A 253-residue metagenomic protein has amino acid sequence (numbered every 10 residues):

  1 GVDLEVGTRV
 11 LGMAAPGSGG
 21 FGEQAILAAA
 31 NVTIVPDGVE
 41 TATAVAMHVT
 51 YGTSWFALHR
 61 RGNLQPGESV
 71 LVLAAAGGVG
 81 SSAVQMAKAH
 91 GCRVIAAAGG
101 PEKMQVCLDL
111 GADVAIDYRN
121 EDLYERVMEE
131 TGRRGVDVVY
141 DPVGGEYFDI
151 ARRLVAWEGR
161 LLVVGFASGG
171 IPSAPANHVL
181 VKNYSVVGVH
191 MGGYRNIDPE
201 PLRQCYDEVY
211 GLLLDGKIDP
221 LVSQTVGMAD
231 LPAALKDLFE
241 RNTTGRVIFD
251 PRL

Functional and structural regions predicted by a protein language model:
G1-P16: A glycine-/small-residue-rich N-terminal strand-loop-strand element that serves as the cofactor-binding glycine loop
E5, D37-A42, N63-S69, R133-R134: Short helix-loop-beta connector
R9, S69, R93, G159-R160 (+1 more regions): Short glycine-centered segments of the SAM/dcSAM-binding site in methyltransferase folds
A15-A29: A structural motif shared across PLP-dependent enzymes of the aminotransferase-like
V45-M47, Y51-E121: Mid-domain Rossmann-like dinucleotide-binding core that forms the NAD(H)/NADP(H) cofactor-binding site
D122-R133: Short amphipathic alpha-helix with an adjacent loop that forms part of the alpha/beta core around
E146-I218, D250-L253: Glycine-rich phosphate-binding loop and adjacent beta-alpha segment of Rossmann(oid) nucleotide-cofactor-binding
Y210, D215-Q224, P232-L253: C-terminal capping/lid region of NAD(P)-dependent oxidoreductase domains
